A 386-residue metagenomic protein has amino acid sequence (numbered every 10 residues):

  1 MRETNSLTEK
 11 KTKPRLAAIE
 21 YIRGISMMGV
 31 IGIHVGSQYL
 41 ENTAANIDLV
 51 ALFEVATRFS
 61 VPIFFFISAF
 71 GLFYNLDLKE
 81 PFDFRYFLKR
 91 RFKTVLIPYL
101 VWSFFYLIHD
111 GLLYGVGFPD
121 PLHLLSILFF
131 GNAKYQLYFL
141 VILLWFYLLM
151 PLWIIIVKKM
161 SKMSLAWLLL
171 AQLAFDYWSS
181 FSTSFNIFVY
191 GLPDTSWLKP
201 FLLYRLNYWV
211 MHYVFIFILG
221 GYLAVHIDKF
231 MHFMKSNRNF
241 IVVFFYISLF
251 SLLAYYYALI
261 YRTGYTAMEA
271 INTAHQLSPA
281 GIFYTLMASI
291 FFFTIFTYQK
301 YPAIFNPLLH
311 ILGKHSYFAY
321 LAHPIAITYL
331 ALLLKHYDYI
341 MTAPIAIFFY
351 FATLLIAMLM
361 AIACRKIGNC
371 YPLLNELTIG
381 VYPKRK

Functional and structural regions predicted by a protein language model:
R2-T8, V157, F296-H310, A326-K386: C-terminal "closing" transmembrane helix and its immediate cytosolic amphipathic cap in multi-pass membrane proteins
T12-L16, D77-K89, W153-S164, V225-F240 (+3 more regions): Membrane-interface helix-boundary motifs at transmembrane edges
A17-L76, V95-S103, A133, N207: Functionally critical transmembrane alpha-helices in membrane proteins and complexes, commonly lining
A51-V61, L128-I142, T183-I216, L252-S289: Interfacial loop-to-helix transition and helix-capping segments at the boundaries of transmembrane helices
E54-P62, L76-H109, P121-Y135, V242-S248 (+1 more regions): Transmembrane alpha-helical segments and their boundary/interface "anchor" motifs in multi-pass integral membrane
D110-Y114, L122-N186, L203-L219: Hydrophobic alpha-helical segments with transmembrane-like composition
Y204-R205, I247, N272-Y284, Y337-L359: Membrane-interface transmembrane-helix boundary segments in multi-pass integral membrane proteins
H226-I311, H315: Alpha-helical transmembrane segments and terminal signal-anchor/GPI-anchor hydrophobic tails, characterized by long
